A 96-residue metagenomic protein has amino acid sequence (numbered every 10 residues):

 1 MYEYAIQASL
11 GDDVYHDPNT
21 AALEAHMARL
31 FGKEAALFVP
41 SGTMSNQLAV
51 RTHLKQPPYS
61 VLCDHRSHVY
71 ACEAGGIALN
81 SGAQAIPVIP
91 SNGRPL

Functional and structural regions predicted by a protein language model:
M1-G42, D64-A71, G76-A78: Conserved N-terminal alpha-helix of the aminotransferase class I/II PLP-enzyme fold
A8-S9, T52-H53, Q84: Alpha-helix boundary/capping residues
L30, A49-P58, G75-G76: Glycine-rich loop at the start of a catalytic domain that most often binds anionic cofactors/ligands
G32-E34, Q56-Y59, S81-A83: Short coil/turn connectors at secondary-structure junctions
E34-L54, V88-G93: Conserved core of the PLP fold type I
S45, V61, I77, A85: Hydrophobic/aromatic pocket-lining and membrane-interface residues
A49, P58, D64-R66, S81: Alpha/beta catalytic barrel-like cores
N80-L96: PLP-dependent aminotransferase-class I/II
